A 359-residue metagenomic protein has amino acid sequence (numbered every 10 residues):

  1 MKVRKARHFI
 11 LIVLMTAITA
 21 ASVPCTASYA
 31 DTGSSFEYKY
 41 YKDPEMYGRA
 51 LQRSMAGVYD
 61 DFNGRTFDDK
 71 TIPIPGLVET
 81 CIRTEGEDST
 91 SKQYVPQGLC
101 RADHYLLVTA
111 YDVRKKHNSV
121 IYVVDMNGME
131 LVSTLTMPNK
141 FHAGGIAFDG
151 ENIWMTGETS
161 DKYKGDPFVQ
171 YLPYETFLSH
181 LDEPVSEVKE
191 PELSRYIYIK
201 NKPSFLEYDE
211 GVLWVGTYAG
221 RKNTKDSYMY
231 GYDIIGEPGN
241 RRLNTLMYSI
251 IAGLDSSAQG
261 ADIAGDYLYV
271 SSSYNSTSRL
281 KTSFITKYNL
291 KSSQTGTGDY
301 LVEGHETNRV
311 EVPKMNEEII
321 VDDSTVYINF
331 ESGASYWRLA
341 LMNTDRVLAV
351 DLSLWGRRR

Functional and structural regions predicted by a protein language model:
R7-L14, S22-E87, R346-R359: Sequence/structural signature of beta-propeller modules and their immediately flanking N-terminal secretory/stalk
I74-H117: Beta-strand-rich domains and repeat architectures in extracellular enzymes and scaffolds, especially beta-propellers
E87-S91, T134-N139, S194-I199, S249-L254 (+1 more regions): Surface loop/turn motifs at the tips and blade-to-blade linkers of beta-strand repeat domains
S89-A102, G144-D149, I153-W154, S160 (+3 more regions): Structural signature of eukaryotic scaffold interfaces centered on beta-propeller domains
V108-T109, M155, V215, V270 (+1 more regions): Residue position within the beta-strands of beta-propeller blades
K115-Y122, D161-F177, R221-D233, T277-L290 (+1 more regions): Structural motif
E175-E210: Asp-box/WD-like beta-propeller blade repeats and closely related beta-sheet repeat scaffolds
I250-Y300, E317: Loop/turn-rich, solvent-exposed surfaces of beta-rich toroidal or solenoidal domains
